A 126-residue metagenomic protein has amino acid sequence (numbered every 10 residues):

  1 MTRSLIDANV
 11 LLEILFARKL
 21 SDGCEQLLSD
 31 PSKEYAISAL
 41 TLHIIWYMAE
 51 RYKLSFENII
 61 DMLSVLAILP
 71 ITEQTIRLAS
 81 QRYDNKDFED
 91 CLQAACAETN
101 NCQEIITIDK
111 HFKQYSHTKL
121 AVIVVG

Functional and structural regions predicted by a protein language model:
M1-I37, A49-E57: Short, well-structured N-terminal submotif of metal-dependent ribonuclease cores
R3, A95, T99-G126: Acidic, PIN/NYN-like endoribonuclease modules and their adjacent C-terminal/linker elements
I6, A36-I37, P70, F88-C91 (+1 more regions): Short beta-strand scaffold positions
L11-L12, L42, I76, F112-K113: A generic structural signal for short hydrophobic patches within well-formed alpha-helices
L15-F16, A49, Y83, S116-K119: Short, flexible helix/strand-to-coil boundary loops that buttress conserved ligand/catalytic motifs in alpha/beta
S21, S38, L42, F56-I59 (+2 more regions): A general structural signal for well-ordered alpha-helical segments in protein cores
M62-D84: Acidic catalytic patch
